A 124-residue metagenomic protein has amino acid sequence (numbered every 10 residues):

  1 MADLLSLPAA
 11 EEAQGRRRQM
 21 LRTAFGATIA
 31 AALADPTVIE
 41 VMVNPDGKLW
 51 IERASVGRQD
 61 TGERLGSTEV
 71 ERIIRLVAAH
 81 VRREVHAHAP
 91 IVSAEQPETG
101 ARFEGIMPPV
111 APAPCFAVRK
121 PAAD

Functional and structural regions predicted by a protein language model:
M1-D60: N-terminal anchoring/assembly modules that precede and organize ATP-driven motor systems
E52, R58-D124: P-loop NTP-binding catalytic core
